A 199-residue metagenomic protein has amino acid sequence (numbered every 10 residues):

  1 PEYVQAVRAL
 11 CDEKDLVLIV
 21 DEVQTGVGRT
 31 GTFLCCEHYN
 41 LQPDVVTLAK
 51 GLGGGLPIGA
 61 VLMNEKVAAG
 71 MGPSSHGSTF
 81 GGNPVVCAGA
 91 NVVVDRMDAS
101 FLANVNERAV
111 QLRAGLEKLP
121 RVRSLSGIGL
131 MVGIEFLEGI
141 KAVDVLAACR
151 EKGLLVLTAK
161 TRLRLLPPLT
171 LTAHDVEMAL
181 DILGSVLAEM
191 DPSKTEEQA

Functional and structural regions predicted by a protein language model:
P1-A199: Conserved N-terminal phosphate-binding loop of PLP-dependent enzymes in the Aspartate aminotransferase
